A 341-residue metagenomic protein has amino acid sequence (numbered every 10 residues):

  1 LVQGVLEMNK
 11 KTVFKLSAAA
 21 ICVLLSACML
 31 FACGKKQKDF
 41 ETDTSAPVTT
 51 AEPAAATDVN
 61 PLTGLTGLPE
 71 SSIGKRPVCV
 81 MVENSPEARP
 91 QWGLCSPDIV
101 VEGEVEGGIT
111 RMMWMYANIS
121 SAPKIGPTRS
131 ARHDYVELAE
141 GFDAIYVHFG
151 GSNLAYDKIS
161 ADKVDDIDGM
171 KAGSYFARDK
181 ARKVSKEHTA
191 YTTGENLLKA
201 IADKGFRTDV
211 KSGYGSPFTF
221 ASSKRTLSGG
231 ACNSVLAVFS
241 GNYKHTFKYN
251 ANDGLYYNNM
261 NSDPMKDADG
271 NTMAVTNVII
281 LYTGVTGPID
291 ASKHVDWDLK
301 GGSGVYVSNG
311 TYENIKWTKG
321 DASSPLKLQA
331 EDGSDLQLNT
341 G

Functional and structural regions predicted by a protein language model:
L1-E7: Short, Lys/Arg-enriched N-terminal segments with co-localized hydrophobic residues within the first ~10-30 amino acids
N9-A20: Bacterial N-terminal signal peptides that target proteins for export
M29-A32: C-terminal motif of bacterial Sec signal peptides marking the signal peptidase cleavage site
G34-K36: Bacterial signal peptide processing site
F40-I99, E106-G341: A surface/extracellular/periplasmic glyco- and lipid-processing/surface-interacting theme
